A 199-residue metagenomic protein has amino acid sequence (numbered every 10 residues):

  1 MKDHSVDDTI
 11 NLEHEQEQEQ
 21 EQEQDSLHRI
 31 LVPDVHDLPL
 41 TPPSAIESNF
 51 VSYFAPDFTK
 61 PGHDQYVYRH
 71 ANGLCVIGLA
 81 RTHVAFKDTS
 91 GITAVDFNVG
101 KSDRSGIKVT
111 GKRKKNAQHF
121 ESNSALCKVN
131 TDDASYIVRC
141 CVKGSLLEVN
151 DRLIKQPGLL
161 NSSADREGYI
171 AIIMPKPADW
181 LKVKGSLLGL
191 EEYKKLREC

Functional and structural regions predicted by a protein language model:
K2-C199: Contiguous, well-folded functional domains in the mature portion of proteins
